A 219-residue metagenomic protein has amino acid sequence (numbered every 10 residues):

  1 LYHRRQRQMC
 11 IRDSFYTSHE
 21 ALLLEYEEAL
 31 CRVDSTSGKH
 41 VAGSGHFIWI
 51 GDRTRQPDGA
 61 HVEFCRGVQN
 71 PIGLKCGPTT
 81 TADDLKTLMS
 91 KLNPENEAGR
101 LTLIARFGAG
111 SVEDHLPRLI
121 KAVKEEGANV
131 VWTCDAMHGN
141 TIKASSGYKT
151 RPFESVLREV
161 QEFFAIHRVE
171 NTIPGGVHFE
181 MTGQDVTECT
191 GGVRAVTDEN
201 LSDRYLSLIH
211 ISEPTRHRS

Functional and structural regions predicted by a protein language model:
L1-I11, I209-S219: Single conserved hydrophobic/aromatic residue that forms the stacking wall/gate of nucleotide- or nucleobase-binding
R12-R53, D58: Active-site beta->alpha loop and helix N-cap motifs at the rims of alpha/beta catalytic domains
C31, I50-C65, T81-P94, R118-W132 (+1 more regions): Structured alpha-helical segments in the cores of large, soluble enzyme domains
S44-H46, V68-I72, E97-L101, G127-V130 (+1 more regions): Short, well-ordered coil/turn segments that N-cap beta-strands
L74, D135: Conserved, mostly hydrophobic/aromatic
G77-T80, A105-P117: Active-site glycine- and acidic-residue-rich loops that bind and position anionic ligands or nucleotide-like cofactors
N140-D185: A short alpha/beta connector and helix-capping loop motif
V186-S207: Short, electropositive alpha-helical surface patch
